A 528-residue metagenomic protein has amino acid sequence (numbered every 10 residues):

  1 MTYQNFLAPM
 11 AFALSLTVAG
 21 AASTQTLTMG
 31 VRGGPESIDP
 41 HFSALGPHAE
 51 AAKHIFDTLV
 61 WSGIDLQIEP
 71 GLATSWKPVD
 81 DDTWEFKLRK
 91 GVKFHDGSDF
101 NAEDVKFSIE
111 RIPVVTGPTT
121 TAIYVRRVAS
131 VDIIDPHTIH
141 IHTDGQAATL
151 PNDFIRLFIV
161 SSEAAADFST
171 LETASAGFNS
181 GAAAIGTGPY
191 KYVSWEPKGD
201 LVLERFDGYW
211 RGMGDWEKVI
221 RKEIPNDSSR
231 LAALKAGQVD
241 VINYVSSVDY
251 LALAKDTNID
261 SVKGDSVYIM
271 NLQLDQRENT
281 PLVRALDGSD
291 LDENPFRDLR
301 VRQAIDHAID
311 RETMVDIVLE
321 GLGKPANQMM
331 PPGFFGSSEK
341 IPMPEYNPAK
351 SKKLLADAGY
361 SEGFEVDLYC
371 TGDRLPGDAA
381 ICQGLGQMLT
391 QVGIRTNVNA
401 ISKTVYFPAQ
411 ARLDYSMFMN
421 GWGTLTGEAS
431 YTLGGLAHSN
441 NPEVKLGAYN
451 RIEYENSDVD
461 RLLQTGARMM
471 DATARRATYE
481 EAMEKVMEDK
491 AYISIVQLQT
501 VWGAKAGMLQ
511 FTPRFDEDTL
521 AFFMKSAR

Functional and structural regions predicted by a protein language model:
M1-M10: Bacterial N-terminal signal peptides that target proteins for export
L16-A19: N-terminal signal peptide c-region/cleavage motif recognized by signal peptidases
A22-Q25: Boundary of Sec targeting at the N-terminus
G30-D80, E110, A183-P189: N-terminal lobe/hinge region of extracytoplasmic solute-binding protein
I64, K77, R89-T120, S130-D132 (+4 more regions): Extracytoplasmic/periplasmic ligand-capture domains
K77, I123-S169: Surface-exposed binding/hinge segments that line and control ligand-binding clefts or catalytic entry sites
W84-K87, H137-T143, L201: A generic structural motif
W502-R528: Long beta-strand-rich cores associated with HINT superfamily self-processing modules
